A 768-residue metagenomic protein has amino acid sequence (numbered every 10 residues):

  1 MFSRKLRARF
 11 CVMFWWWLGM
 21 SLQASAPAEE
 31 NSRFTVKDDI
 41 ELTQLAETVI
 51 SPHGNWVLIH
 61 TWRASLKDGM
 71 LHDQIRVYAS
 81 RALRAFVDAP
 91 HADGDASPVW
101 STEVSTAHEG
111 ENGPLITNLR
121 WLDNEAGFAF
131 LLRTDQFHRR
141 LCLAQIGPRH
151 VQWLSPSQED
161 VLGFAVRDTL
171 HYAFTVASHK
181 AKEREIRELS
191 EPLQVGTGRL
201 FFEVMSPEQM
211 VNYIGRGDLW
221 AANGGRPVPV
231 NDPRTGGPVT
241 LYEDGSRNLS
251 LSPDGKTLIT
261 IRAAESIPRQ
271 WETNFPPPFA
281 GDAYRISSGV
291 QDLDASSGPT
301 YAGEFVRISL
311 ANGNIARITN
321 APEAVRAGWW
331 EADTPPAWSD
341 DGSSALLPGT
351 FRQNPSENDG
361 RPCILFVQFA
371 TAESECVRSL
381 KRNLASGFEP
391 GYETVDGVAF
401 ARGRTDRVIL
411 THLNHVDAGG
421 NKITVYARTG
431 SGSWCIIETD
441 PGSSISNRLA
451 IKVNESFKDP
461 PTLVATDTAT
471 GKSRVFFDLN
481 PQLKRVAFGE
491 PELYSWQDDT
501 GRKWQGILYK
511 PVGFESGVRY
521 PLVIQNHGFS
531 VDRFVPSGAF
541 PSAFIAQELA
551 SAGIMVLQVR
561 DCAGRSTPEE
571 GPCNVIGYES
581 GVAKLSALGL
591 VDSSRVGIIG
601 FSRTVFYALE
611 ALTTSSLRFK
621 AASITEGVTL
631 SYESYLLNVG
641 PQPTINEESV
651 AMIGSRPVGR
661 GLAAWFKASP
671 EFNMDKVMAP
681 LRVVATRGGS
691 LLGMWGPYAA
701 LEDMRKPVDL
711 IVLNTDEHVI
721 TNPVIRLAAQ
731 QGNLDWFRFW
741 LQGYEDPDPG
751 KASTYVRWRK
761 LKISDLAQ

Functional and structural regions predicted by a protein language model:
M20, A28-Q44, A79-I116, A144-V161 (+9 more regions): Multi-bladed beta-propeller domains
K37-I75: Beta-strand-rich domains and repeat architectures in extracellular enzymes and scaffolds, especially beta-propellers
V49-V57, T117-G127, L131, G163-S178 (+6 more regions): Blade-terminus and WD-like Trp-Asp/Gly-His loop motifs, strongest in beta-propeller folds
W62-K67, T134-H138, S178-E183, E265-P268 (+3 more regions): Short glycine/acidic-enriched loop and turn motifs that connect beta-strands
L71-S97, A177-V228, A263-I308, N358-L365 (+3 more regions): Predominantly five- to eight-bladed beta-propeller fold
L258-R262, T429-E515, P536, P541-F544 (+3 more regions): Non-catalytic accessory segments flanking enzyme active sites
F477-S594, F601: Cap/lid segment of the alpha/beta-hydrolase catalytic domain
S542-A552, V556-Q768: Active-site-proximal cap/loop segments of hydrolase catalytic domains
